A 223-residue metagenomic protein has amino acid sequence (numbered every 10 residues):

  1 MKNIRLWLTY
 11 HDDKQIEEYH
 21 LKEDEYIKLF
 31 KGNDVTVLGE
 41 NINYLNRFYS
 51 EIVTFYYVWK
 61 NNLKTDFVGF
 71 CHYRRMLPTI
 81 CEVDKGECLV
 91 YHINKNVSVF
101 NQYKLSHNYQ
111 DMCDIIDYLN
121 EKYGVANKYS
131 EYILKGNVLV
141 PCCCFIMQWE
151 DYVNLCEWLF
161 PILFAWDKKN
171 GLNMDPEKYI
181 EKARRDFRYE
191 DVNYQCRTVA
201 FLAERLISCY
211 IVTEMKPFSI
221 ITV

Functional and structural regions predicted by a protein language model:
M1-V223: ER/Golgi luminal nucleotide-sugar-dependent glycosyltransferases, focusing on the catalytic module
